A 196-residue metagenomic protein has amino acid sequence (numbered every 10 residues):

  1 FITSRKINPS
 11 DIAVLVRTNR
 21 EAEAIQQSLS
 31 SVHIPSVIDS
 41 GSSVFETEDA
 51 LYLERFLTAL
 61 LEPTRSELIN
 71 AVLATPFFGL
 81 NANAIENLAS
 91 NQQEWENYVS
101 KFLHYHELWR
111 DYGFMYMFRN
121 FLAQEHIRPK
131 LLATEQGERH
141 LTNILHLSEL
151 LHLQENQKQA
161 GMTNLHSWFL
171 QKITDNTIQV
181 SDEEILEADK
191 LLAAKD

Functional and structural regions predicted by a protein language model:
F1-A74, A82-E86, E107, G113-F121 (+1 more regions): Conserved motor-region signature of P-loop NTPase helicases/translocases
L88-L108: Accessory alpha-helical DNA-binding modules that contact the DNA backbone or grooves
